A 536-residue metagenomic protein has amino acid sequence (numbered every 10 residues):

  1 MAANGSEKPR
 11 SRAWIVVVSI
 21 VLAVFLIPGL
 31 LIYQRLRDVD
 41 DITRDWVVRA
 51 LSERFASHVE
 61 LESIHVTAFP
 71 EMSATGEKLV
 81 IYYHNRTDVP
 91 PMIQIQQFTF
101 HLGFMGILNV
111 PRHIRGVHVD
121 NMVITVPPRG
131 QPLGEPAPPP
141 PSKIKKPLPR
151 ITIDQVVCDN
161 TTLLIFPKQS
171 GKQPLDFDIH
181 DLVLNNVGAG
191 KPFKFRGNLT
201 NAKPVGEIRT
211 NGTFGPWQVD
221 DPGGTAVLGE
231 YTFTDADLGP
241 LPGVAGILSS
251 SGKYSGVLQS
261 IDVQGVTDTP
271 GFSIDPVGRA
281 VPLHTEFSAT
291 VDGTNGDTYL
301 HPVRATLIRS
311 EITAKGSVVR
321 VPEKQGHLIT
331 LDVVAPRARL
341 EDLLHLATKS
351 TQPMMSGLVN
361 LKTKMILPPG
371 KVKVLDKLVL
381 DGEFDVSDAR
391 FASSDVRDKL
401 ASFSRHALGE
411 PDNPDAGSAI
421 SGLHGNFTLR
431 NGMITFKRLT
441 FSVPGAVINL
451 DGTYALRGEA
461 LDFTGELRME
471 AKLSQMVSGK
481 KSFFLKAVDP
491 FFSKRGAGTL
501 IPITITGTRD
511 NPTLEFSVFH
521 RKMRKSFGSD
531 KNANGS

Functional and structural regions predicted by a protein language model:
M1-R12: N-terminal Lys/Arg-rich, disordered targeting/topogenic segments
W14-I15, E53-R54, A68, I107 (+9 more regions): Membrane-proximal interfacial segments on either side of biological membranes
V17-L30: Hydrophobic membrane-insertion alpha-helices, especially the h-region of bacterial N-terminal signal peptides
P28-R129: Terminal hydrophobic membrane-targeting helix
T87, P132-E135, G171: Flexible, glycine/serine/threonine-rich loop segments and coil->beta-strand junctions that form periplasmic-facing
F195-G197, F233-D237, G271, D297-A305 (+1 more regions): Transmembrane beta-strand segments that form the barrel wall of outer-membrane beta-barrel proteins
I420-L423: Generic long, charged, amphipathic alpha-helical segments
F427-T435, T440-V447: Extended serine/threonine-enriched, polar tracts that run as long, contiguous segments within proteins
